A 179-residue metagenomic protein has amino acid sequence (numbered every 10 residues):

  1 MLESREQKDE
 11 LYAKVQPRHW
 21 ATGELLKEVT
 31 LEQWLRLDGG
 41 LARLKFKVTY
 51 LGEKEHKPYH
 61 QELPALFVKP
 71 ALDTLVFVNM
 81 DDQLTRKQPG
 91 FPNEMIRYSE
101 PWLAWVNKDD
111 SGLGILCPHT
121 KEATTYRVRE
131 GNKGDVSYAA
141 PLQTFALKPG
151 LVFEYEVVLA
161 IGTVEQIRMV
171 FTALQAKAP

Functional and structural regions predicted by a protein language model:
M1-G39, E53-E55: Extended, loop-rich substrate-binding clefts of extracytoplasmic carbohydrate-active enzymes
K8-Y12, L41-K45, V152-E156: Intrinsic-disorder/low-complexity, polar/charged segments enriched in Ser/Thr/Lys/Arg/Asp/Glu/Gln
K14-Q16, W34-R36, K45-T49, E156-A160: Residue-level recognition of well-ordered beta-strand positions that form the cores of beta-sheet-rich folds across
K27-V29, S99, A139: Residues that act as N-cap/strand-start positions at coil-to-secondary-structure junctions
V29-L31, D38-D81: Acidic (Asp/Glu-rich), glycine- and aromatic
R36-G40, L147-G150: Extracellular/lumenal carbohydrate-interaction signature centered on repeated Trp-anchored short motifs
L63, A71-S137: Active-site/ligand-binding surface loops and adjacent short beta/alpha elements that line catalytic pockets across
V106-P179: Beta-strand-rich recognition/accessory modules
